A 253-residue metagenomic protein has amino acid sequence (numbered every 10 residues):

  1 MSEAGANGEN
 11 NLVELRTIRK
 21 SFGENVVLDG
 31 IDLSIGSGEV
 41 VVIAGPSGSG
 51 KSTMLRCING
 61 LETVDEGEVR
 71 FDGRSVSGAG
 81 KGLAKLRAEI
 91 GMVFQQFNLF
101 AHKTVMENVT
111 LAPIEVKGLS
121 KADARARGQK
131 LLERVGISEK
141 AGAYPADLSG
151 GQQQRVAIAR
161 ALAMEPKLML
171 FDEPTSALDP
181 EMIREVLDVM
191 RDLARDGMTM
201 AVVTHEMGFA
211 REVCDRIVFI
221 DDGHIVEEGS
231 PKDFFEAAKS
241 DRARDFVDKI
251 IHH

Functional and structural regions predicted by a protein language model:
M1-N7: Pre-NBD coupling/linker segments of ABC/ABC-like ATPases
G8-P231: ABC family nucleotide-binding domain
K232-H253: C-terminal boundary and immediately downstream tail of ABC-type ATPase nucleotide-binding domains
